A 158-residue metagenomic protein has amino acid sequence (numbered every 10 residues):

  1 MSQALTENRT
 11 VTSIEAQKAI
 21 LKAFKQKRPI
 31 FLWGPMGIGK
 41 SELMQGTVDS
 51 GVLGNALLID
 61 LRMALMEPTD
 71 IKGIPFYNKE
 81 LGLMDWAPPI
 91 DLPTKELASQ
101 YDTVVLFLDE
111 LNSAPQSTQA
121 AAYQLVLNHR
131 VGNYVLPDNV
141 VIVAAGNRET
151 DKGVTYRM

Functional and structural regions predicted by a protein language model:
S2-M158: AAA+ P-loop NTPase catalytic core and its hallmark functional loops
